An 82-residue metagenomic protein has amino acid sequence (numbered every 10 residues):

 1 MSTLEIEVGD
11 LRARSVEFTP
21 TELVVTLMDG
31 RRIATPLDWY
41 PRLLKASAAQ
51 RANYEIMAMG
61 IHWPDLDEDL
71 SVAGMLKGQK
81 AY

Functional and structural regions predicted by a protein language model:
M1-Y82: Motif-centric detector for short Cys/His coordination patterns
